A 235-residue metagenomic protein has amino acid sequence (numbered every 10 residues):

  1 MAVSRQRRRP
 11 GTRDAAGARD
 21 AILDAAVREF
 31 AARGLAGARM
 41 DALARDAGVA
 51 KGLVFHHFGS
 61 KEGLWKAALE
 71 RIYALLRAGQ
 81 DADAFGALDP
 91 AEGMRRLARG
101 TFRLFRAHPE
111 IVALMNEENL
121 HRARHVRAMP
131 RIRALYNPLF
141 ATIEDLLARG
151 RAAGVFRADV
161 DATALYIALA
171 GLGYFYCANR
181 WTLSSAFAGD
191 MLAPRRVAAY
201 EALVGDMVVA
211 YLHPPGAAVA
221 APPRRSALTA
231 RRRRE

Functional and structural regions predicted by a protein language model:
M1-R7, G100-R103, A107, N137-A153 (+1 more regions): C-terminal peripheral helix-coil segments that are non-catalytic and often amphipathic
G17, A21, E29-G63, A67: Helix-turn-helix
I22-F30, T101, V208: Short hydrophobic clusters on alpha-helical segments that form packing/core surfaces in small helical domains
A32-A36, H108, A153: Short coil/turn segments at alpha/beta junctions that flank glycine-rich nucleotide-binding fingerprints
E70-L75: Short, basic, alpha-helical segments at the C-terminal edge of helix-turn-helix-like DNA-binding modules
D81-A113, R133-Y136, F140-T142, A162-Y166 (+2 more regions): Hydrophobic alpha-helical connector segments
A107-P130, N179-F187: Amphipathic alpha-helical segments used for helix-helix packing
